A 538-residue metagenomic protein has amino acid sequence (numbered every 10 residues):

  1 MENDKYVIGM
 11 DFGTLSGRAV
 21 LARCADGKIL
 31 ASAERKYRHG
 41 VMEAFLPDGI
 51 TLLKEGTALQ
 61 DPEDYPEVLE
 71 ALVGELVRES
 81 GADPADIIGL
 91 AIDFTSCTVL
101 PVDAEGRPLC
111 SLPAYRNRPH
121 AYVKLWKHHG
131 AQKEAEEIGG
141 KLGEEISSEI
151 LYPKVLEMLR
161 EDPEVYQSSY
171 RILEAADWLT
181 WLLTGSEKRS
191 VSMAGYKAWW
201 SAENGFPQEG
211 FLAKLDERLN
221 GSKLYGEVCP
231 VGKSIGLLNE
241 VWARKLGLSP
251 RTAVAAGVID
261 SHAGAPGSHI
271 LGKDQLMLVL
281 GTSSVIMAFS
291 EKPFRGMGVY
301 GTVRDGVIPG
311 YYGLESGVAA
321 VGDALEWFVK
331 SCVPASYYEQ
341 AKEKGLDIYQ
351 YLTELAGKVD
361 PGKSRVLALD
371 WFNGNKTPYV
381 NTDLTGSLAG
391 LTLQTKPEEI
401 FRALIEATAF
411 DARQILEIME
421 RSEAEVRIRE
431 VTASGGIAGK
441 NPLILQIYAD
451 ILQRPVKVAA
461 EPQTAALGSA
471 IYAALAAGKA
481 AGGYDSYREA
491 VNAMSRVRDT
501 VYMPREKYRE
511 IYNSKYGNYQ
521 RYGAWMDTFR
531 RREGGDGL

Functional and structural regions predicted by a protein language model:
M1-S111, S168, R244, L248 (+4 more regions): N-terminal glycine/serine-rich phosphate-binding loop of ATP-dependent small-molecule kinases, especially carbohydrate
F12-T14, A22, V102, L109 (+5 more regions): Gly/Ser/Thr-rich active-site cleft segment
L69-E79, S261, I400-R427, A476 (+1 more regions): Phosphate/ATP-binding catalytic cores across multiple sugar-kinase/actin-like superfamilies, primarily ASKHA
R118-Y166, W200-E209, A213, R304-D347 (+2 more regions): Glycine-rich phosphate-binding loop plus the immediately following alpha-helix
Q132, E136, A263-G267, A319-G322 (+6 more regions): Glycine-rich phosphate-binding/hydrolytic loop that grips phosphoryl groups
S201-P309, A319-A320, S336, E343-Q350 (+3 more regions): ATP-dependent carbohydrate kinase catalytic cores
S316, E326, K330-Y338, K342-E343 (+1 more regions): Acidic, glycine/GT-rich loop-and beta-edge segments that sit at the periphery of enzyme/chaperone cores
K358-A465: Activation-segment/catalytic-loop signature of the eukaryotic protein kinase fold
